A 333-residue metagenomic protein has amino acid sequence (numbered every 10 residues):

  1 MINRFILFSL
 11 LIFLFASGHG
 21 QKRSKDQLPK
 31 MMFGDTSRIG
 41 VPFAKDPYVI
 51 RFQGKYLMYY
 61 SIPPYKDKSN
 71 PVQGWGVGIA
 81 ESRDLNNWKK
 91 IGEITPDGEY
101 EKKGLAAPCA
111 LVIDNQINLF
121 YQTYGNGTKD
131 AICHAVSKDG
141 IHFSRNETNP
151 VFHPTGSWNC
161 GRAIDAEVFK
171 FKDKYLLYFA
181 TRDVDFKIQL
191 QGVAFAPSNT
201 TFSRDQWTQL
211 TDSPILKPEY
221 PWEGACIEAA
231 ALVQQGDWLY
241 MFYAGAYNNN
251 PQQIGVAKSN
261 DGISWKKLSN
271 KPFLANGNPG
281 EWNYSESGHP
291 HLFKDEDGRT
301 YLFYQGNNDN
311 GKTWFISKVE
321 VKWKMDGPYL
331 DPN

Functional and structural regions predicted by a protein language model:
I2-F8: Sec-dependent signal peptide recognition, specifically the positively charged N-region followed immediately by
F8-L10, N146: Generic hydrophobic-segment detector
L11-G18: Hydrophobic h-region of N-terminal signal peptides that target proteins for export in Gram-negative bacteria
Q21-L105, L111-G161, F169-A225, V233-N283 (+1 more regions): Beta-rich carbohydrate-recognition and catalytic domains
E286-L292: A short, acidic, amphipathic alpha-helical segment used as a generic capping/interface helix at domain edges
